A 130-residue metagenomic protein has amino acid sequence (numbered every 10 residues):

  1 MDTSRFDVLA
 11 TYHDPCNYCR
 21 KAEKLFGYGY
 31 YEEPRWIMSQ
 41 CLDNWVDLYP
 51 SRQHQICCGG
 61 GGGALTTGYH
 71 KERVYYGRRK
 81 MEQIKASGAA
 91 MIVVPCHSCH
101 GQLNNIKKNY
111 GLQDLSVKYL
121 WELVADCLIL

Functional and structural regions predicted by a protein language model:
M1-L130: Iron-sulfur cluster-binding electron-transfer modules in prokaryotic oxidoreductases
